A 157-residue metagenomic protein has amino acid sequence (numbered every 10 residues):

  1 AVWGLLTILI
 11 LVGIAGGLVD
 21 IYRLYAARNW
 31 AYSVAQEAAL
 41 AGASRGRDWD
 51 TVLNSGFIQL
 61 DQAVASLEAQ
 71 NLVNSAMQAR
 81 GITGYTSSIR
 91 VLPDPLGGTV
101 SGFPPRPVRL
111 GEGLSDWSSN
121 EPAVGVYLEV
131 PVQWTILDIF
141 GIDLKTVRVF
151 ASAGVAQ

Functional and structural regions predicted by a protein language model:
A1-N71: Alpha-helical assembly-interface signal, strongest on the long, hydrophobic N-terminal helix that forms
R47-Q157: Short, conserved structural patches
